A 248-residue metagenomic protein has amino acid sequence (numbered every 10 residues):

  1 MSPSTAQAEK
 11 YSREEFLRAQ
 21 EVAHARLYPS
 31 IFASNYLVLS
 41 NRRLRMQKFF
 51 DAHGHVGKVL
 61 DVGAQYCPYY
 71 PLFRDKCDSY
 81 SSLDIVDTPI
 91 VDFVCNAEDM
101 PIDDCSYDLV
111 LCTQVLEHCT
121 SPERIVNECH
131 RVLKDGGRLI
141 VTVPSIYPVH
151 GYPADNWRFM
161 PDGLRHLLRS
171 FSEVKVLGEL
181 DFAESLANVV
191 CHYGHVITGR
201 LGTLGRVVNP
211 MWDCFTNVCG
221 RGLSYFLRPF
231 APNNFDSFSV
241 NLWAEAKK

Functional and structural regions predicted by a protein language model:
M1-P3, E245-K248: Short amphipathic alpha-helical segments
S2-A52: Class I SAM-dependent methyltransferase Rossmann-like catalytic core, especially the SAM/SAH-binding loop
A8-E14, C129, R206-V208: Short acidic/polar alpha-helix capping motifs at helix-coil junctions
R18-H24, L39-R45, K58-D61, P71-K76 (+2 more regions): A broad, low-specificity signal for short, low-complexity segments enriched in glycine/proline and polar/charged
F32, T120-R124, E128, K134 (+1 more regions): S-adenosyl-L-methionine-dependent methyltransferase catalytic module, highlighting the catalytic core
F32-H55, L111-C119, N188-L204: N-terminal short leaders/motifs
S34, V38-M46, A97, F159-M160 (+1 more regions): Conserved alpha-helical elements of sugar-nucleotide-dependent glycosyltransferases
Q47-R165, A244-A246: Conserved SAM-binding loop
